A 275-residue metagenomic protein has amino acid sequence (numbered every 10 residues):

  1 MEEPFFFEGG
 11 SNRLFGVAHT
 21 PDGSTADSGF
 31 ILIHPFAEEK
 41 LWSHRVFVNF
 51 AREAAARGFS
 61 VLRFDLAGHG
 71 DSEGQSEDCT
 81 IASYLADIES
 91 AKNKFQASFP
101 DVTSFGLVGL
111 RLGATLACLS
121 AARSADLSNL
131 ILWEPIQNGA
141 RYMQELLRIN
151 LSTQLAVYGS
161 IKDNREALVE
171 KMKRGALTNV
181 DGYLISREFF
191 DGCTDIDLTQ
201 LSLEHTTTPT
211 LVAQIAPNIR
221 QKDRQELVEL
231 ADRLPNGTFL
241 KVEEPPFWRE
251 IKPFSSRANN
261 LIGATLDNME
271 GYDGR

Functional and structural regions predicted by a protein language model:
F6, G16-V17, A55, L62-F64 (+2 more regions): Terminal, non-globular segments
E8-G9, T20-D65, K94: Short, surface-exposed "cap/lid" segments of acyl-processing enzymes
F36, S60, D65-G70, I136 (+1 more regions): Short beta-to-alpha linker loops that shape the active-site pocket of alpha/beta-hydrolase fold enzymes
H69-V102: Catalytic nucleophile-loop/oxyanion-hole region of alpha/beta-hydrolase and closely related hydrolase-like folds
F99-R111: Alpha/beta-hydrolase fold nucleophile elbow
V108-A117, E134: Gly/Ala-rich beta-loop-alpha elbow adjacent to hydrolase catalytic centers
L119-R123: Active-site signature of alpha/beta-hydrolase-fold catalytic machinery across serine- and Asp/Cys-nucleophile hydrolases
D126-R233, G237-D267: The alpha/beta-hydrolase serine catalytic core
